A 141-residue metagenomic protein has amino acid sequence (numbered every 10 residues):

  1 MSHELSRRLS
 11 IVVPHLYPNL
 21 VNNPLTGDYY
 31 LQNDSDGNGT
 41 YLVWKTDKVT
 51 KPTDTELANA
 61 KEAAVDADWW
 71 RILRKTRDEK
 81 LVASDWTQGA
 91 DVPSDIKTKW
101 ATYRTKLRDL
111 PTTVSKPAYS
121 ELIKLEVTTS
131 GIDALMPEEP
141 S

Functional and structural regions predicted by a protein language model:
M1-S141: A preference for well-ordered globular domain cores that mediate specific macromolecular interactions or catalysis
